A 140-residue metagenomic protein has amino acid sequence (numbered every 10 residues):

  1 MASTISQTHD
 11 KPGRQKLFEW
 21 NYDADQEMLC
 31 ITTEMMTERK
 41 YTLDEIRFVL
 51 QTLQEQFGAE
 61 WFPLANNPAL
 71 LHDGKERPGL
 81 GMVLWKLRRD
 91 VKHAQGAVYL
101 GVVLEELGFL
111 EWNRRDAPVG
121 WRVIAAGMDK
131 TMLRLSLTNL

Functional and structural regions predicted by a protein language model:
M1-N66: Long, low-complexity, charged/polar intrinsically disordered regions in eukaryotic proteins
N66-A69, D116: Long Lys/Arg-rich low-complexity intrinsically disordered regions in nucleic-acid-associated proteins
A69-Q95: Short helix-coil junctions and helix-kink-helix linkers
V98-V102: Short, hydrophobic-biased segments on the C-terminal half of alpha helices that form "recognition helices"
E105-P118: A short, conserved structural fragment
A117-A126: Minor-groove-contacting beta-hairpin "wing" of winged helix-turn-helix DNA-binding domains
A126-L140: Short, amphipathic alpha-helical interaction segments positioned at domain boundaries
